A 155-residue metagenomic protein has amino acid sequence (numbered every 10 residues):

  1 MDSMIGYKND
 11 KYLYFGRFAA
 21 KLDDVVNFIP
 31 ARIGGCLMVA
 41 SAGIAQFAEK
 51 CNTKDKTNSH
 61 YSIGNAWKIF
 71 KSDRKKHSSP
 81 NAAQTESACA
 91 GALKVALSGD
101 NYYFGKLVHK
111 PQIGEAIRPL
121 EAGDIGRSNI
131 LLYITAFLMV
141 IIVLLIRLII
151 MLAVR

Functional and structural regions predicted by a protein language model:
G6-R155: Hydrophobic alpha-helical transmembrane segments
